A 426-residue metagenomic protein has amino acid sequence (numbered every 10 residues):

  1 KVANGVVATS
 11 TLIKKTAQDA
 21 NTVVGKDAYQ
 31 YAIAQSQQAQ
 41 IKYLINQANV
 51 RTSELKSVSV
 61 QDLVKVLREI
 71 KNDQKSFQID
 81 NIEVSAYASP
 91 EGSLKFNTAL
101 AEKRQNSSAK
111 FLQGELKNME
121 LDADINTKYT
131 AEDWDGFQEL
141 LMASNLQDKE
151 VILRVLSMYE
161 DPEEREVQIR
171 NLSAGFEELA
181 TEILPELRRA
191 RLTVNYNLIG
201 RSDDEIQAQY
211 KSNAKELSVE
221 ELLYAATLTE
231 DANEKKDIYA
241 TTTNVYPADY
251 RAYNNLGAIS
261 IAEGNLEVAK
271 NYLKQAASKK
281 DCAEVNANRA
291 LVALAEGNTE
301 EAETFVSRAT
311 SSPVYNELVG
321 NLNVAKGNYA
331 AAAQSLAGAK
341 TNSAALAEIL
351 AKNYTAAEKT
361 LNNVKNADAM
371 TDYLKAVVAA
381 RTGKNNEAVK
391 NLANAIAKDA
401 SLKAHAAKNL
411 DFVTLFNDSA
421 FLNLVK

Functional and structural regions predicted by a protein language model:
K1-K375, A379-N394, A400, A404-K408 (+2 more regions): N-terminal targeting segments with Sec-dependent signals, encompassing both cleavable signal peptides and non-cleavable
